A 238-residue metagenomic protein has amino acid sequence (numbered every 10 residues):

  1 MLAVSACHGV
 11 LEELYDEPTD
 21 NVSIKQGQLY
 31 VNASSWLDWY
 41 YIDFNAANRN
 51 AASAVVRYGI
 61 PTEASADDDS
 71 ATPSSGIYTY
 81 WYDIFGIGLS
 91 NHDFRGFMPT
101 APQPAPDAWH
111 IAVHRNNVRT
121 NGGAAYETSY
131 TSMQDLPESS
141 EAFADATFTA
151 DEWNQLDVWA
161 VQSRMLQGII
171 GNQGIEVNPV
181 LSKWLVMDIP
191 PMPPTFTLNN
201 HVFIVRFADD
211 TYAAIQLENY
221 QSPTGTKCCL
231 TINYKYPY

Functional and structural regions predicted by a protein language model:
A3-A6: C-terminal motif of bacterial Sec signal peptides marking the signal peptidase cleavage site
H8-Y238: Surface-exposed, beta-sheet-biased, low-hydrophobicity segments with strongly acidic/polar composition
